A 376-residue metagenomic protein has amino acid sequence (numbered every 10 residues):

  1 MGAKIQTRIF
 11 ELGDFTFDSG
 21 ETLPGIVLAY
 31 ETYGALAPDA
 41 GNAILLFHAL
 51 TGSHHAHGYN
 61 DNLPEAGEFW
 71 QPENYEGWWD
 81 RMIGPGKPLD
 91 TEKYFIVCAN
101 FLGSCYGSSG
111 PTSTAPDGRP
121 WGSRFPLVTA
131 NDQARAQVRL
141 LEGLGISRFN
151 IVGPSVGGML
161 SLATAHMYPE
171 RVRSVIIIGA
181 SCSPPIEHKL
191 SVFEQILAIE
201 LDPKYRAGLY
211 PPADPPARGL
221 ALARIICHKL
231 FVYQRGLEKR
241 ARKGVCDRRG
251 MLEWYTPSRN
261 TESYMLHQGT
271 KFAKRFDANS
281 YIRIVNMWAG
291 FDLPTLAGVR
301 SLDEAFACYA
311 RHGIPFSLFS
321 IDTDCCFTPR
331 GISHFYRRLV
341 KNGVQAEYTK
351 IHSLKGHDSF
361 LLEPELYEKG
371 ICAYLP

Functional and structural regions predicted by a protein language model:
M1-L46, H55-N60: Catalytic-loop region of hydrolases
E31, G41-T114: N-terminal cap/lid subdomain of alpha/beta-hydrolase-fold enzymes
G118-R124, N131-N150, A163: Conserved acidic catalytic loop of the alpha/beta-hydrolase fold
S147-S191: Conserved hydrolase catalytic core segment
I177-K271: Alpha/beta-hydrolase-fold enzymes
L318-S320: Short beta-strand/loop motif that positions the catalytic acidic residue of the alpha/beta-hydrolase fold
C325-G331: Conserved alpha/beta-hydrolase "acid-adjacent" motif
S333-P376: Catalytic active-site module of serine/aspartate enzymes centered on a nucleophile-bearing elbow/loop
